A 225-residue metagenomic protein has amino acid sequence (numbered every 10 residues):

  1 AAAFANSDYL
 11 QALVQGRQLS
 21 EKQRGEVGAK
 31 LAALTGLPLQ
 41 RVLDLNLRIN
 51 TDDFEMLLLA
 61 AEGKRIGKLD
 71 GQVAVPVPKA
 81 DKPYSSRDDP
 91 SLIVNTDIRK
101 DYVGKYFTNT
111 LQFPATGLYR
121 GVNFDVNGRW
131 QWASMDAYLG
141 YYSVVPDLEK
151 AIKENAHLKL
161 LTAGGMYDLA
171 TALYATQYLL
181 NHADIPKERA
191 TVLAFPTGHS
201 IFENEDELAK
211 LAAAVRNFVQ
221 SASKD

Functional and structural regions predicted by a protein language model:
A1-I93: Alpha/beta-hydrolase
D44-L47, L158, A172-H182: Short alpha-helix in the alpha/beta-hydrolase fold that links the catalytic acid
L69-Y141: Small-residue-rich helix-loop
Y142-A151, A175-H182: Alpha-helical scaffolding within the catalytic cores of extracellular/periplasmic polymer-degrading hydrolases
L161-G164: Short beta-strand/loop motif that positions the catalytic acidic residue of the alpha/beta-hydrolase fold
Y167-T171: Acidic catalytic loop of the alpha/beta-hydrolase fold
D184-S200: Catalytic histidine neighborhood in serine/cysteine hydrolases with alpha/beta-hydrolase-type architecture
G198-L208: Catalytic histidine-centered segment of alpha/beta-hydrolase-like enzymes
